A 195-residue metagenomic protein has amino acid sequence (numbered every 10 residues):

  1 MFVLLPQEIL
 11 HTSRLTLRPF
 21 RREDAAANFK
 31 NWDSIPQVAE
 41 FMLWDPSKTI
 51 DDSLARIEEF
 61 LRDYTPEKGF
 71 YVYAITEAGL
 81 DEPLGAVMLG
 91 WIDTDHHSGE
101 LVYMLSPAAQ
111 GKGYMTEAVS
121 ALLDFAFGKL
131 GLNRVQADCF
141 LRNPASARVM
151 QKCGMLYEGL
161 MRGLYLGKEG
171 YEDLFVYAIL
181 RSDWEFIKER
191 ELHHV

Functional and structural regions predicted by a protein language model:
M1-A27, N31-Q37, A74-V195: Acyl-donor (CoA/ACP) binding surface of acyl/acetyltransferases
W32, M42, Y64-T65: Hydrophobic residues in alpha-helical segments
V38-E59: Conserved GNAT-fold acetyl-CoA-binding loop/helix
T49-D51, Y64, E169, W184: A short hydrophobic/aromatic micro-motif that marks alpha-helical segments and, especially, helix-coil
F60-A74: A short helix-loop-beta-strand connector motif used in the catalytic cores of GNAT acetyltransferases and, in some
